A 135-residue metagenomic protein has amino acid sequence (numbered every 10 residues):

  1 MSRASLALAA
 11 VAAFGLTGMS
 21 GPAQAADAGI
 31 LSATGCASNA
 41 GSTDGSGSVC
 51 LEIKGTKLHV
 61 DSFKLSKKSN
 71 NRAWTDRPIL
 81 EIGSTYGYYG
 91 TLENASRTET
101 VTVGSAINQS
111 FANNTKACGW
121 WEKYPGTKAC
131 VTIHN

Functional and structural regions predicted by a protein language model:
M1-C50: N-terminal prepro-regions of secreted/extracellular proteins
S38, S46, G90, V103-S105 (+1 more regions): Short Trp-Ser/Thr-centered turn/loop motifs at beta-strand boundaries
T56-F63: Structural beta-strand segments of beta-rich domains
S66-D76, F111: A short beta-turn/strand-edge loop motif at beta-sheet boundaries
R72-Y86: Short, surface-exposed beta-strand/strand-loop-strand elements in extracellular ectodomains
T85-E99: Solvent-exposed serine/threonine-rich low-complexity stretches and specific carbohydrate-binding patches
R97-Q109: Exposed aromatic-hydrophobic patches
I107-N135: Short, exposed beta-strand-loop hairpins at the edges of beta-sheets in extracellular/periplasmic proteins
